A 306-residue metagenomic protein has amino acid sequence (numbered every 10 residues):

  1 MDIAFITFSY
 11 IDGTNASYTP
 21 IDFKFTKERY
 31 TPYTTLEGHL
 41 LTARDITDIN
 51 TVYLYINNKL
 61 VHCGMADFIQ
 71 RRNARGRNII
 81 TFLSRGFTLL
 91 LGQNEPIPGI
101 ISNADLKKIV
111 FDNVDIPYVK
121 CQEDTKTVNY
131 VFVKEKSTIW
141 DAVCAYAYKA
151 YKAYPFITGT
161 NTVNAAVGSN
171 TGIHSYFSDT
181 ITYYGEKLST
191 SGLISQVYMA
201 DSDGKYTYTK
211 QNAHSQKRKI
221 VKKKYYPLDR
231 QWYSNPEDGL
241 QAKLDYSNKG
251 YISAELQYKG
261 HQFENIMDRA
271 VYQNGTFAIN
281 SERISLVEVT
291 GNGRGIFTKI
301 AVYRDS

Functional and structural regions predicted by a protein language model:
M1-P20: Polar/acidic, low-complexity leader/linker segments enriched in S/T/G and N/D
D2, R44, C144, V167-R294 (+1 more regions): Acidic, small/polar-enriched beta strand-loop surface segments
N15-L41, D48-N50: N-terminal "assembly arms/tails" that initiate or stabilize quaternary assembly in self-assembling proteins
I21-E28, D67-N73, S285-T290: Short amphipathic beta-strand and strand-loop transition segments with alternating hydrophobic
T34-H39, G76-R85, T162-V163, A254-Q257 (+1 more regions): A generic structural motif
L40-Y118, Y303-D305: Surface-exposed cap/loop segments at beta↔alpha junctions
R77-I79, G86-F87, Q122-I194, Y198-D203: Short beta-strand-centered interaction patches in the first periplasmic/extracellular domains of large envelope
L90-F111, K120-A145, Y258: Short acidic/polar beta-strand-loop edge motifs in secreted extracellular and Gram-negative envelope-associated
